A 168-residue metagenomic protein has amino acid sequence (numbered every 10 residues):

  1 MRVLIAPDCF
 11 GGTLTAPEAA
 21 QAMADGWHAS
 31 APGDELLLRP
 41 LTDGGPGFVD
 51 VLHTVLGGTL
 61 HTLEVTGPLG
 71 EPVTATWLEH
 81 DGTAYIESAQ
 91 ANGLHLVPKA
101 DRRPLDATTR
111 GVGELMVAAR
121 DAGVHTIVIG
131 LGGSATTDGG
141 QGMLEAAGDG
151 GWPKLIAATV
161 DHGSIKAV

Functional and structural regions predicted by a protein language model:
M1-V168: N-terminal loops that bind phosphate or other acidic moieties and the adjacent beta-alpha structural core
